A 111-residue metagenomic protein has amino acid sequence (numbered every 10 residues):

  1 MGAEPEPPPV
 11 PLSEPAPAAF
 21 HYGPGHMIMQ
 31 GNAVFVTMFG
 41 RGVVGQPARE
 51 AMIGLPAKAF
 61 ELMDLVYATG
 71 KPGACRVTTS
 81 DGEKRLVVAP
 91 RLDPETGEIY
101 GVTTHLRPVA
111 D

Functional and structural regions predicted by a protein language model:
G2-V36: Sensory modules in modular signal-transduction proteins
P24, S80, E95: Short, ordered coil/turn segments that flank beta-strands lining enzyme active or ligand-binding pockets
M29, S80-K84, Y100: PAS-family sensory domains
F35-V44: PAS/PAS-like sensory domain cap-loop motif
V43, P47-A51: N-terminal sensory regulatory modules of PAS/LOV and PAS-like folds
A51-S80: Terminal output helix/cap of sensory domains in signal transduction proteins
L86-V102, A110: Short loop/turn elements at sensory-signaling interfaces that couple input to output
H105: Sensory beta-strand/linker motifs that couple input domains to effectors
